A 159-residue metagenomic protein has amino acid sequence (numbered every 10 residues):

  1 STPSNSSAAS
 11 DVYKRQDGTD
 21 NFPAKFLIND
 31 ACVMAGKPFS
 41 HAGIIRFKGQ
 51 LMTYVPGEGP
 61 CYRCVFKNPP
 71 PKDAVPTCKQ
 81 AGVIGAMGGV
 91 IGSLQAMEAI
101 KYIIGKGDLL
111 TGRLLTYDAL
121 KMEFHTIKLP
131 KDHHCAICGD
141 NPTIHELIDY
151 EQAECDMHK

Functional and structural regions predicted by a protein language model:
S1-Y13: Single conserved hydrophobic/aromatic residue that forms the stacking wall/gate of nucleotide- or nucleobase-binding
K14, D20-K159: Glycine-rich phosphate/adenylate-binding loop
